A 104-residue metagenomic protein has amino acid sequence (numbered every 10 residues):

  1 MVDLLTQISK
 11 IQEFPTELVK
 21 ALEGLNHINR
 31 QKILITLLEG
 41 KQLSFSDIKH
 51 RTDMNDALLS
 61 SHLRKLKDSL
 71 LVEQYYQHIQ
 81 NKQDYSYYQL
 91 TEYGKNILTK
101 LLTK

Functional and structural regions predicted by a protein language model:
M1-L4, N55-S60: Membrane-interacting alpha-helical segments
D3-E23: Short, Lys/Arg-enriched N-terminal segment that forms or immediately precedes the first helix of a structured domain
T16-L58, Y85-Y87: N-terminal helix-turn-helix DNA-binding core of bacterial DNA-binding proteins
E39, Q80-K104: Conserved segment of winged-helix/HTH DNA-binding domains
F45, L70-V72, T99: Short, Lys/Arg-enriched C-terminal cap helix and immediately downstream tail that follows
L63-K67: Short, hydrophobic-biased segments on the C-terminal half of alpha helices that form "recognition helices"
D68-Q83: Beta-hairpin "wing" of winged helix-turn-helix
